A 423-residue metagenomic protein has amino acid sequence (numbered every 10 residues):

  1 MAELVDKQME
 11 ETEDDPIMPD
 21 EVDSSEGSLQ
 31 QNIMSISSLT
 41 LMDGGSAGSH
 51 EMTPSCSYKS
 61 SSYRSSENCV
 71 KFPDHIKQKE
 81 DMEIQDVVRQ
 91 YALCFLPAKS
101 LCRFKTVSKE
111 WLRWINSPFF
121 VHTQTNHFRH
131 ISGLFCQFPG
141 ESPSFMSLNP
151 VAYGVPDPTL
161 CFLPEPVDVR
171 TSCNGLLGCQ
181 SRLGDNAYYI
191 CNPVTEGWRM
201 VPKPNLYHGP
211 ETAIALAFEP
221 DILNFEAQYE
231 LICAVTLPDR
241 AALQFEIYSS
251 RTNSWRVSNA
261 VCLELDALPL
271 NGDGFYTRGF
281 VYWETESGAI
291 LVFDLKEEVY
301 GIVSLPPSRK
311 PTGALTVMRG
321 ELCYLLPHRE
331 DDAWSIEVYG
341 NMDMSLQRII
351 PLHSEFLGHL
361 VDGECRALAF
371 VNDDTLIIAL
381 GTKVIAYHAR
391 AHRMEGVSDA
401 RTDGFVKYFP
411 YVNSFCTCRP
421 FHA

Functional and structural regions predicted by a protein language model:
M1-A423: N-terminal entry/capping and adjacent linker segments that precede and initiate structured domains
